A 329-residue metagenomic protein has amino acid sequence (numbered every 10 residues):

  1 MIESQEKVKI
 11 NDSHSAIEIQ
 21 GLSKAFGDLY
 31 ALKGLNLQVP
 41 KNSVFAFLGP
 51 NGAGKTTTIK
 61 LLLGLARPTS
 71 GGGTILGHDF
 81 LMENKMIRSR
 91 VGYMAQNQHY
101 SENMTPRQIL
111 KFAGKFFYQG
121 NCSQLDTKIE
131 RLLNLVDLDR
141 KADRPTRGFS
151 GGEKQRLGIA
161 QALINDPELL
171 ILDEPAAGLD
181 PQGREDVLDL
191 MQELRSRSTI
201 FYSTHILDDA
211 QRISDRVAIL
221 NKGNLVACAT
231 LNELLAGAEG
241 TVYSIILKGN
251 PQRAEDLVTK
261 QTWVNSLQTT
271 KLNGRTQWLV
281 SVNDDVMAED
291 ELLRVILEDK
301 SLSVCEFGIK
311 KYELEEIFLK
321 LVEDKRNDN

Functional and structural regions predicted by a protein language model:
K111, K115, S123-K141: Conserved ABC ATPase "signature" region
P145-F149: Conserved ABC ATPase signature
I159: Hydrophobic anchor residue at the start of the ABC signature
L170-D173: Catalytic Walker B motif of ABC-type/P-loop ATPase nucleotide-binding domains
V242-D324: Short, charged/small-residue-rich alpha-helical element at the C-terminal edge of ABC transporter nucleotide-binding
